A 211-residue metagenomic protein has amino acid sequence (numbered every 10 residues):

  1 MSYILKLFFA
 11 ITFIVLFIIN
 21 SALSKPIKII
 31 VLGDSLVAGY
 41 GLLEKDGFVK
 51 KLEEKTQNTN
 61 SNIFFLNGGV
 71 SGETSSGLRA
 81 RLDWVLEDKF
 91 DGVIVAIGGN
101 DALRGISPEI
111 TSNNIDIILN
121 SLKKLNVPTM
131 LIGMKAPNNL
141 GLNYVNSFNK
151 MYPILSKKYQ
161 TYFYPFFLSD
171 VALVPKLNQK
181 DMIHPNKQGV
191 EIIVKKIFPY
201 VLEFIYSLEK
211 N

Functional and structural regions predicted by a protein language model:
M1-F9: Bacterial N-terminal signal peptides that target proteins for export
F8-I18: Bacterial N-terminal signal peptides
S21-S71, R81-K89: Serine-esterase "nucleophile elbow" of acetyl-processing enzymes
Y40-G41, S76, R104: Short N-terminal helix/helix-N-cap motif within the alpha/beta-hydrolase-1
S61, R79-N211: Alpha-helical cap/lid subdomain in secreted, periplasmic, or secretory-pathway luminal O-acyl-processing enzymes
G69, S75-G77, G98: Subtilisin-like peptidase catalytic core
